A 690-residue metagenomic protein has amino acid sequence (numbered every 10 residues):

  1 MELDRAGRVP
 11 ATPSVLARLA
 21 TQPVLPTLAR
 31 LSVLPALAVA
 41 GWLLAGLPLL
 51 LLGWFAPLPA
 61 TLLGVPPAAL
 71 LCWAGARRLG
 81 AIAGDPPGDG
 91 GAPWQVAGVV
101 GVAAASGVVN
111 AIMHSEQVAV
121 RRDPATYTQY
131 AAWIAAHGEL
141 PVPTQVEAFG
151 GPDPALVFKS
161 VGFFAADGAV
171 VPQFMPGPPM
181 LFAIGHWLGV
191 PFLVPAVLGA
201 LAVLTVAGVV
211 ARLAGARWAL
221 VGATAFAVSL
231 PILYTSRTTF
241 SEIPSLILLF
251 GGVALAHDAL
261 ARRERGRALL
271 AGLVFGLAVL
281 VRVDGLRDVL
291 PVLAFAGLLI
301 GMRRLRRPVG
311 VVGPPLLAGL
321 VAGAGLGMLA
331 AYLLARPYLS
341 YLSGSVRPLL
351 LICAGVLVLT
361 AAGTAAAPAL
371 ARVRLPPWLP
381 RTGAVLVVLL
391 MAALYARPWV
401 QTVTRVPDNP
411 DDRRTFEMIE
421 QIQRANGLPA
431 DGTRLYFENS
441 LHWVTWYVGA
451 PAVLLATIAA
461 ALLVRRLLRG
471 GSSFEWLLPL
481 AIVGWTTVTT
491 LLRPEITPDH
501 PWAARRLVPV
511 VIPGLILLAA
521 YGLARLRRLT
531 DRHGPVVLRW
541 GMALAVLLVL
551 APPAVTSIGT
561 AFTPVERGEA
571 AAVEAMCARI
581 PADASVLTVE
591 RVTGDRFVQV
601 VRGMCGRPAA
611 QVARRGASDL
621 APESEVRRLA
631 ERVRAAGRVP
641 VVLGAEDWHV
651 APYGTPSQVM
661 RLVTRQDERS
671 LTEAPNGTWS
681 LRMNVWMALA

Functional and structural regions predicted by a protein language model:
M1-G98, M302-A459, R465, E623 (+3 more regions): Membrane-embedded, hydrophobic transmembrane alpha-helices
L44, A69-R77, I184, P191-A214 (+1 more regions): Transmembrane-helix motifs of polytopic, lipid-linked glycan transferases
L50, V209, G222-A223, R267-V283 (+1 more regions): Membrane-interface alpha helices of multi-pass inner-membrane proteins
N110, G285, R493, G522 (+1 more regions): Transmembrane alpha-helical segments
I134-G185, T433, F437: Interfacial juxtamembrane loops and adjacent helix segments that form the catalytic/substrate-binding surfaces
V206-V228, I247, L260-A261, R265-L270 (+2 more regions): Transmembrane-helix signature of polytopic, membrane-embedded enzymes that assemble or transfer cell-envelope glycans
P231-S245, D284: Short acidic/glycine- and proline-prone juxtamembrane loop motifs at membrane-interface regions of multi-pass membrane
G252-R267, I300-R307: Membrane-interface transmembrane helices that cradle and orient dolichyl/undecaprenyl
